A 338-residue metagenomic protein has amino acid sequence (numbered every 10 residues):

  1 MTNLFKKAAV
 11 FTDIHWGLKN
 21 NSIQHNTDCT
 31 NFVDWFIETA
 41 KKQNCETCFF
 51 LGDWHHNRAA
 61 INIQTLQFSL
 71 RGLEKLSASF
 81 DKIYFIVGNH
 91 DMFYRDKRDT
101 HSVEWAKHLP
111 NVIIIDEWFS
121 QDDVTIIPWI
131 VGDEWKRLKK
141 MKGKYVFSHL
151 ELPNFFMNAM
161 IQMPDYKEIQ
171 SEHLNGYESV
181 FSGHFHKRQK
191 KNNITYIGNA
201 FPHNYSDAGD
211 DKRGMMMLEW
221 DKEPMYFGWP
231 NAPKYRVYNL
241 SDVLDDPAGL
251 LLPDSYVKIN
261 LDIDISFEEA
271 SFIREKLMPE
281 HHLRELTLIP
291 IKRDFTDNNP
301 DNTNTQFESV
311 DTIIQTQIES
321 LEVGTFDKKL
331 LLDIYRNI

Functional and structural regions predicted by a protein language model:
N3, W220-I338: Accessory, non-catalytic peripheral segments of nucleic-acid enzymes
L4-K7, I14, L18-F119, H173-Y177: Core catalytic region of metal-dependent phosphoesterases/phosphodiesterases, especially metallo-beta-lactamase-like
A8-V10, F49, I126, Y145-H149 (+2 more regions): Structural motif
H15-K19, H56-A59, I86-K97, V131-E134 (+3 more regions): Active-site environment of divalent metal-dependent phosphoester hydrolases
S69, V87-E172, I197-A200: Conserved catalytic scaffold of divalent metal-dependent phosphoesterases
L76-S79, K139-K142, S171-G176, L250-L252: Short, conserved loop/helix-junction motifs that constitute active-site signature segments in enzyme catalytic cores
A78-F80, P110-I113, G176-S179, R274-I291: Structural alpha-beta junctions
A159-F227: Conserved beta-sheet core of the metallophosphoesterase superfamily
